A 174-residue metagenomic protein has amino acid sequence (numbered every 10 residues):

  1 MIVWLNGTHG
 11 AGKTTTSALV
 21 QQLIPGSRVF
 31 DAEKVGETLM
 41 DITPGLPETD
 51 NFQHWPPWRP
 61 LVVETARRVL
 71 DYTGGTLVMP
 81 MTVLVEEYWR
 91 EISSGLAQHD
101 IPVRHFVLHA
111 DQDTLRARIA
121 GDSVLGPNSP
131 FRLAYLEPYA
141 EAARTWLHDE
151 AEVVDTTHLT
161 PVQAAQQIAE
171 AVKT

Functional and structural regions predicted by a protein language model:
I2: Walker A (P-loop) ATP-phosphate-binding motif of ABC ATPase nucleotide-binding domains
L5: Hydrophobic anchor at the beta1->P-loop junction of P-loop NTPases
H9: The conserved Walker
G12: Conserved glycine(s) of the Walker
T15-E64: Conserved substrate/cofactor phosphate-moiety recognition/catalytic segment in nucleotide-dependent phosphotransferases
H54-H105: Glycine-rich phosphate-binding loop used to anchor ATP phosphates in small-molecule kinases, encompassing both
A97-I119, V154: Conserved phosphate-donor/acceptor-positioning beta-strand/loop module used by diverse small-molecule
G121-Q167: Small-molecule kinase domains that catalyze NTP-dependent phosphoryl transfer to phosphate-bearing small molecules
